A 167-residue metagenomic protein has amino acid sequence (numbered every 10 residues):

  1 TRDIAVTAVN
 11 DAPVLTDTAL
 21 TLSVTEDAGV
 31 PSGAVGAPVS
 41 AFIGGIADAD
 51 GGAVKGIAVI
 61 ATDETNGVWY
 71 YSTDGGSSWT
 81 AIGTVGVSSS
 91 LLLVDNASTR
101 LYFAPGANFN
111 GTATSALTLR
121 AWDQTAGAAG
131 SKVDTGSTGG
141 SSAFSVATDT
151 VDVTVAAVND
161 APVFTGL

Functional and structural regions predicted by a protein language model:
T1-L167: Extracellular glycosylation-rich, acidic/polar low-complexity regions of adhesion- and matrix-associated proteins
